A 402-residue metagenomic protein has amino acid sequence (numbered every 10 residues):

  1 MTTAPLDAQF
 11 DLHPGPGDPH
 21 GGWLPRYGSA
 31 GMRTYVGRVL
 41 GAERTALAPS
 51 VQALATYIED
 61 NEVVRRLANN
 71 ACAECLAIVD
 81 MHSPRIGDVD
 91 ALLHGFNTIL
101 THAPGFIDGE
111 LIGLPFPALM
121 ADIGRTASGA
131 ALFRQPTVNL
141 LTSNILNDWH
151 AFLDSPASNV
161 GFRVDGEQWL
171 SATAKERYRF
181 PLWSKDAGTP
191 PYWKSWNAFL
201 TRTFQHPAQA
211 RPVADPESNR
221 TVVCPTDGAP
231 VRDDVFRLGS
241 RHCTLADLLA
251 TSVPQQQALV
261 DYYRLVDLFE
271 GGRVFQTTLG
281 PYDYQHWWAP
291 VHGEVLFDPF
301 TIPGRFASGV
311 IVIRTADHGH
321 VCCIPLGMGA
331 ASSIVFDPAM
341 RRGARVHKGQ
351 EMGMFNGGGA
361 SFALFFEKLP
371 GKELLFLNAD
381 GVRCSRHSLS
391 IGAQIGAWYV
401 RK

Functional and structural regions predicted by a protein language model:
T2-K402: Contiguous, well-folded functional domains in the mature portion of proteins
